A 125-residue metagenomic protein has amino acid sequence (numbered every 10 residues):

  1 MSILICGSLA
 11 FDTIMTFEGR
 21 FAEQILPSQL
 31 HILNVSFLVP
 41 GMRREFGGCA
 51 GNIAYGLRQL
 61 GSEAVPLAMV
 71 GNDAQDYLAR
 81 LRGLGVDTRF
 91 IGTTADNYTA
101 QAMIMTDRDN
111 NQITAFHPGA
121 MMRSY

Functional and structural regions predicted by a protein language model:
M1-V65, D76: Glycine-rich phosphate/adenosyl-contacting loop at the front of the ribokinase-like
C6-L9, M69-V70, R108, H117-A120: Fold-independent oxyanion-binding glycine-rich loops and adjacent beta-strand/coil segments at enzyme active sites
A22-E23, R82-G85, D107-N111: Short, hinge-like loop/turn segments at secondary-structure boundaries
L60, N97-T99: Short, basic and Ser/Thr-rich N-terminal targeting/leader segments
E63-F90: A glycine-rich beta-to-alpha transition motif near the start of alpha/beta enzyme domains, typified by
R89-T94, A102-Y125: Conserved phosphate-binding/catalytic loop of the ribokinase/pfkB sugar-kinase fold
